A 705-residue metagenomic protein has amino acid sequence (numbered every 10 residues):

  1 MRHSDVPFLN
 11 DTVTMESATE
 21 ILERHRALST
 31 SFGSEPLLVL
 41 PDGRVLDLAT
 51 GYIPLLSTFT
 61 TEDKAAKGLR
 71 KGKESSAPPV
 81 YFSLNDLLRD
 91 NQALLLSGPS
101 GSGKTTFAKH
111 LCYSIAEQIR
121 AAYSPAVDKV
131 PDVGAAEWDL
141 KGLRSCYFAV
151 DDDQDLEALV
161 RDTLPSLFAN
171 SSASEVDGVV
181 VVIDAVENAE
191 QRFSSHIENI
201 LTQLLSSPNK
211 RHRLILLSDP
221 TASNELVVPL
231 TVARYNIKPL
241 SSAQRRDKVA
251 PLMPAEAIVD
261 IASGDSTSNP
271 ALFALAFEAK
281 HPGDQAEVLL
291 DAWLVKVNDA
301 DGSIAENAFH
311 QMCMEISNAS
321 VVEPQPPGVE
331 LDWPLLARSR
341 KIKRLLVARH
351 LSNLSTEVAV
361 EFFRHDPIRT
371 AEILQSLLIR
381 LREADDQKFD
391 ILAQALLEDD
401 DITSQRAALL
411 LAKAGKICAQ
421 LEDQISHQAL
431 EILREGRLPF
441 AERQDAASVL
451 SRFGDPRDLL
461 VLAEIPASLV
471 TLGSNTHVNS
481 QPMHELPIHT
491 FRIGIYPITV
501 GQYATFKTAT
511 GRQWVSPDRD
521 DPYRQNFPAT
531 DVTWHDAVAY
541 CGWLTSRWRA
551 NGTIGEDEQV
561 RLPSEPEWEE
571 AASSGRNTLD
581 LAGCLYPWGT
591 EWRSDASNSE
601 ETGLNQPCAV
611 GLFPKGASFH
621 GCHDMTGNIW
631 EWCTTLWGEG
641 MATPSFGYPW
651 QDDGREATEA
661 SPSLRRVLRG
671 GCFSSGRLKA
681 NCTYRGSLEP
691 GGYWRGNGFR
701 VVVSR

Functional and structural regions predicted by a protein language model:
M1-N91, S97-P99, T106-Y113, R120-W138 (+5 more regions): Charged, amphipathic alpha-helical interface modules that flank catalytic cores or transmembrane segments and mediate
T106-G178: Post-nucleotide-binding-loop coupling segment downstream of the phosphate-binding loop, primarily in RecA-like P-loop
L111, V150-Q154, P220, L226-V228 (+1 more regions): Extended hydrophobic
E175-S194: Conserved P-loop NTPase "ATPase switch" module shared by AAA+ and STAND
N188-K210: Conserved Walker B catalytic segment
P270-A274, R340-L459: Hydrophobic repeat-domain scaffold segments
N479-H484, R519-P522, R576-N577, A582-C584 (+3 more regions): Surface-exposed recognition segments
P487-S597, T634-T643, V703-R705: Active-site microenvironments of metalloenzymes and redox enzymes
